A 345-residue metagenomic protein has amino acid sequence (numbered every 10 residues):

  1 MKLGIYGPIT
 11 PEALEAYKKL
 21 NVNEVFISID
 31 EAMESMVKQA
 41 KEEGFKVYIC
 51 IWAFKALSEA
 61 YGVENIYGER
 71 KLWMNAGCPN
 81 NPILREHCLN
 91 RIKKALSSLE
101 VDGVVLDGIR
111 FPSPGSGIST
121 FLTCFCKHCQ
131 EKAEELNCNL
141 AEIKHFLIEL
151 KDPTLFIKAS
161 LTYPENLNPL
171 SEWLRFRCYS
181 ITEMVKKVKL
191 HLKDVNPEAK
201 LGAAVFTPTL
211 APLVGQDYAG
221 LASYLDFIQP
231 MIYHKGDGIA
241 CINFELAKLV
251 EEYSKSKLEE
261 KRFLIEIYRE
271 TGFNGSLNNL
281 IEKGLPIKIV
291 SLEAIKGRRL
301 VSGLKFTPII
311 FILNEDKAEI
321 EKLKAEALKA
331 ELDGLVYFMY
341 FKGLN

Functional and structural regions predicted by a protein language model:
M1-Y6, Y48, V105, N139-A159 (+2 more regions): Aromatic-lined carbohydrate-recognition surfaces of secreted/lumenal glycan-active proteins
G4-A32, S98-G103, D226-Q229, E326-F338: Catalytic domains of carbohydrate-active enzymes, especially glycoside hydrolases
Y6-K19, I83-A95, T209-L221, D316-L328: Short, acidic/polar
V22-S28, R70-L89, N168-T182, N274-I287 (+1 more regions): The substrate-binding groove and active-site-proximal loops of carbohydrate-active enzymes, especially glycoside
K46-L99, P114-K127, T182, K186 (+1 more regions): Active-site-adjacent "subsite" loops/lids of carbohydrate-active enzymes
A56-L72, I109-T162, A222, C241-L258: Aromatic- and acidic-residue-enriched segments that line the glycan-binding/catalytic groove of carbohydrate-active
E198-I242, E315-E331: Substrate-binding cleft/loops of secretory-pathway carbohydrate-active enzymes
A199-V205, E259-L285, I289-I320: Active-site clefts of carbohydrate-active enzymes
